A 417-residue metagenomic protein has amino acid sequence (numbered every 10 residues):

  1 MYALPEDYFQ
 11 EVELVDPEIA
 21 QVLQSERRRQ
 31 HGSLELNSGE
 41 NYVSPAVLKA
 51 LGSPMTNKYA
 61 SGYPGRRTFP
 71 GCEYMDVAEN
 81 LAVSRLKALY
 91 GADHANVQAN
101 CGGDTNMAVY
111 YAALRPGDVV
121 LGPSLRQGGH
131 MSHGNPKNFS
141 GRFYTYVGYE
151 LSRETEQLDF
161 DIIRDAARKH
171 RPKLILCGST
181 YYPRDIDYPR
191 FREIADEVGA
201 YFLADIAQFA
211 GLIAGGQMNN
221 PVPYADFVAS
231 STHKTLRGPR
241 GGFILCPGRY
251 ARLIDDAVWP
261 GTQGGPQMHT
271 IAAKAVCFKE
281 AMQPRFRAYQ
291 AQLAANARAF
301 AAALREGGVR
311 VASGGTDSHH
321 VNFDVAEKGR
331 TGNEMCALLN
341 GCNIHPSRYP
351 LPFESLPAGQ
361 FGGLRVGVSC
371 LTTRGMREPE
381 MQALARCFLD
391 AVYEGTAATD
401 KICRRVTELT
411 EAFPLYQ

Functional and structural regions predicted by a protein language model:
M1-L81, E193, T410-E411, Y416-Q417: N-terminal glycine-rich, Lys/His-bearing helix-loop that initiates the first secondary-structure elements of many
M1-P17, S84, A295-N296, A358-Q417: PLP-dependent enzyme catalytic core of the Aspartate aminotransferase-like
Y2-A3, E26-G32, N57-P64, P172 (+5 more regions): Short acidic (Asp/Glu) and glycine-rich catalytic loops that position anionic groups and cofactors
P64-G65, G265-M268, R285-Q292, L304 (+3 more regions): Flexible, glycine/charged-enriched surface loops at secondary-structure junctions
L81, R85-G308, V368: Conserved PLP-enzyme active-site core in the AAT-like
R153-T155, E280-M282, E327-G329, C370-G375 (+1 more regions): A generic structural motif
A275, Q292-R298, G314-D324, P352-P357 (+1 more regions): A glycine-rich phosphate-binding loop feature that marks nucleotide/adenosyl-phosphate handling sites
R310-G375: Conserved PLP-binding catalytic core of the aspartate aminotransferase-like
